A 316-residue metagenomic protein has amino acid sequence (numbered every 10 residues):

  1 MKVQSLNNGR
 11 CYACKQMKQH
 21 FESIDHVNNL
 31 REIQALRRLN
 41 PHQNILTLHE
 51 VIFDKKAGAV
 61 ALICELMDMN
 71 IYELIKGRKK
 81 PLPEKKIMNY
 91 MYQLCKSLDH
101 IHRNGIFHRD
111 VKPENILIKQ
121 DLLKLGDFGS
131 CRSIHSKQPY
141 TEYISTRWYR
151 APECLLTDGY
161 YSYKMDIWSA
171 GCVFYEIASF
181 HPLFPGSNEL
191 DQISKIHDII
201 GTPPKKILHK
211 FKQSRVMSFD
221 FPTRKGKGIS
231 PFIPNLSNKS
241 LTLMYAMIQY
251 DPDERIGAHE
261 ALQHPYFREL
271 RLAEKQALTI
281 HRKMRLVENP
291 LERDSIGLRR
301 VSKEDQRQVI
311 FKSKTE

Functional and structural regions predicted by a protein language model:
M1-Q19: Glycine-rich ATP phosphate-binding loop
P41-E50: Conserved HxN/HPN-centered segment at the entrance to the catalytic loop of eukaryotic protein kinase-like domains
A57-N70: Conserved short submotifs of the Hanks-type protein kinase catalytic core that shape the nucleotide-binding pocket
Y90-M91: Activation segment signature within eukaryotic-like protein kinase domains
H102-I118: Catalytic-loop of the protein kinase fold
T202-Y245: C-terminal lobe substrate-recognition/regulatory segment of protein kinase catalytic domains
L272-E316: C-terminal intrinsically disordered, low-complexity extensions immediately downstream of enzyme catalytic cores
